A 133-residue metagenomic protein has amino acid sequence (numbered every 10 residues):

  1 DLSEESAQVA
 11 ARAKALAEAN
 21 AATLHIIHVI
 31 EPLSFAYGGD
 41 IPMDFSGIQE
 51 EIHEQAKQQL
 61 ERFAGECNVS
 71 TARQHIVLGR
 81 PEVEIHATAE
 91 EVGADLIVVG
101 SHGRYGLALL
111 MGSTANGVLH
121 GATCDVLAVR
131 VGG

Functional and structural regions predicted by a protein language model:
D1-A11, A36-D40, V69-T71, V83 (+2 more regions): Intrinsically disordered or low-complexity boundary/linker segments at protein termini and domain junctions
D1-P42, E50: Small/aliphatic-rich secondary-structure junction motif
A19, A64-I97, G133: Structural beta-alpha unit
T23-H25, R73-H75, L127: A structural signal for isolated positions on well-ordered beta-strands in alpha/beta enzyme cores
H28, G100-H102, R130-V131: Short secondary-structure boundary segments
I41-F45, E91-G93, A115-G117: Short, hinge-like loop/turn segments at secondary-structure boundaries
D44-Q58: A short acidic, glycine-rich active-site loop that binds or catalyzes chemistry on phosphate/adenosine moieties
L96-H120: Glycine-rich, Arg-bearing micro-motifs that act as flexible, cationic patches
